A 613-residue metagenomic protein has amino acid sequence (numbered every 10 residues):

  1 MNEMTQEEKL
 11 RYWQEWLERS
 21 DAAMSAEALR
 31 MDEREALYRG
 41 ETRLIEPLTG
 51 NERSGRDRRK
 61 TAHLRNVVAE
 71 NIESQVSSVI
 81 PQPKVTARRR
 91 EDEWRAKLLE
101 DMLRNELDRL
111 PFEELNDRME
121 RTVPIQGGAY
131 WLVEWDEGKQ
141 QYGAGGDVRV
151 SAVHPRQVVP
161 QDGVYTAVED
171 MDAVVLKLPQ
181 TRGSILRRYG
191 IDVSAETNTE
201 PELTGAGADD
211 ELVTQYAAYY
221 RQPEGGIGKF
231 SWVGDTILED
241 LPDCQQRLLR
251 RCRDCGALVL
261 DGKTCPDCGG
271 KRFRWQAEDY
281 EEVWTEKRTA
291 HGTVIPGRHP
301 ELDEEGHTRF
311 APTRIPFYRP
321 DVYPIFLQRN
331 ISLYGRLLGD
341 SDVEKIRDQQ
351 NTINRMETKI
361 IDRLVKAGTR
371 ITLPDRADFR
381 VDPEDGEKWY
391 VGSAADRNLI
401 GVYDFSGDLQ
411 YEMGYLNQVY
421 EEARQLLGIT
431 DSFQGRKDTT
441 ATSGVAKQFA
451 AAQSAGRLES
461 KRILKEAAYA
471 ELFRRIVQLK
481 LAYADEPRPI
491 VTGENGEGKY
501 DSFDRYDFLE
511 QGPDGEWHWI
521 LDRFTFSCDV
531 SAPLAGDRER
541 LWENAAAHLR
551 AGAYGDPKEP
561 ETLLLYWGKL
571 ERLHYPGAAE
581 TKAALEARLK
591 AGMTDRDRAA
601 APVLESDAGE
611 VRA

Functional and structural regions predicted by a protein language model:
M1-A613: Extended alpha-helical, oligomerization-prone segments that build pores/tubes and scaffolds
